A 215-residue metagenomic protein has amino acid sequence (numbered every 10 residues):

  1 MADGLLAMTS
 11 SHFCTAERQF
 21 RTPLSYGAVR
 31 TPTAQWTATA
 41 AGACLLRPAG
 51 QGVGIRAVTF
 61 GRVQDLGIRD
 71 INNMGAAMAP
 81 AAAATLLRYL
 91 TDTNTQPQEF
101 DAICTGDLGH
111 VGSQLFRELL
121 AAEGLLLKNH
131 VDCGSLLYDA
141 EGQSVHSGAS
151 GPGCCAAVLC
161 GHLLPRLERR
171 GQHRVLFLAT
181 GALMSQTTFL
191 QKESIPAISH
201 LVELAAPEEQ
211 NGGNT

Functional and structural regions predicted by a protein language model:
M1-D3, H12, A16-E17, G61 (+1 more regions): Conserved catalytic cysteine-centered active-site region of acyl-thioester-dependent Claisen-condensing enzymes
M1-S11, R18, A43-A49, S150-G171: Active-site-proximal alpha-helical scaffold in enzymes
T9-H12, T105-L108, A179-A182: Short, well-ordered beta-to-alpha junction loops that form the rim of enzyme active sites and present histidine/acidic
H12-Y26, G112-Q114, V158: Active-site-adjacent elements of ketosynthase-type condensing enzymes
F13-R18, V63-G67, M184-Q186: Short, well-ordered, mixed-charge alpha-helical segments that flank or form enzyme active sites
T22-L87, D92-T95, N129-S135, E141 (+4 more regions): Condensing-enzyme catalytic core mediating Claisen C-C bond formation in acyl metabolism
E99-G106, L176: Short glycine-rich phosphate-binding loop at a beta-alpha junction
L108-E123, T187-S194: Short glycine/threonine-rich loop-to-helix capping motif typified by GTGT followed within a few residues by an Asp-Pro
